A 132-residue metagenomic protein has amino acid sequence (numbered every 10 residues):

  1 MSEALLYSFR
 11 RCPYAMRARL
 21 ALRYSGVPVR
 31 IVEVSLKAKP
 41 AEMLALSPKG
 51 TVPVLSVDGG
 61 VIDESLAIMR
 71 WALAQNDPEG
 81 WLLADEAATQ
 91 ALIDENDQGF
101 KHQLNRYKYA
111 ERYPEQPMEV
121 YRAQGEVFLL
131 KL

Functional and structural regions predicted by a protein language model:
M1-E126: GST-like domain detector, emphasizing the conserved glutathione-binding G-site in the N-terminal thioredoxin-like
F128-L132: Short, intrinsically disordered, charge-balanced linker/junction segments flanking boundaries in proteins
